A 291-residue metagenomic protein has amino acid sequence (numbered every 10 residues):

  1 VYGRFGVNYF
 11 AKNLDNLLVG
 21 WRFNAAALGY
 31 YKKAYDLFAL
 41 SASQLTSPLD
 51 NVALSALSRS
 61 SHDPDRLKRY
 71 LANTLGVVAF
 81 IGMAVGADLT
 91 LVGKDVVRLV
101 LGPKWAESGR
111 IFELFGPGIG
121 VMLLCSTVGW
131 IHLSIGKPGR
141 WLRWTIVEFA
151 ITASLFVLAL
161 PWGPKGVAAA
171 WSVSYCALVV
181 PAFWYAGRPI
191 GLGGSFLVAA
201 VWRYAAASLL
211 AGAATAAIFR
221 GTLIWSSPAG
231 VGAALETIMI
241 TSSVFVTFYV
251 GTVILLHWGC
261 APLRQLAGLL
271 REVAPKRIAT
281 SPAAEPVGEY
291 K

Functional and structural regions predicted by a protein language model:
Y2, D15-L17, G29-T46, N73-F80 (+3 more regions): Alpha-helical transmembrane segments of polytopic membrane transporters and translocases
R4, N8, K12, Y35 (+4 more regions): Short runs within selected transmembrane alpha-helices of multi-pass transporters and secretion channels
Y9-L40, A56-R59, K94-K104, L223-S227 (+1 more regions): Helix-terminus/linker motif at the lipid-water interface of multi-pass membrane proteins
L17, L28-G29, R140-L142, V167-A168 (+1 more regions): Alpha-helical transmembrane segments and their helix-entry boundary regions
A34, F38-L75, A79-G82, G129-S134: Helix-loop junctions and terminal segments of transmembrane helices in multi-pass membrane transport/translocation
K68-L123, A150-L158, L209-A217, Y290: Alpha-helical transmembrane segments of multi-pass membrane transport and lipid-handling proteins
N73, E107-I111, V167, F196 (+3 more regions): Residue-level signature of transmembrane alpha-helical entry/exit and packing/kink sites in multi-pass membrane
W184-G194, A216-K291: Membrane-proximal transmembrane or re-entrant/amphipathic helices at the cytosolic face
